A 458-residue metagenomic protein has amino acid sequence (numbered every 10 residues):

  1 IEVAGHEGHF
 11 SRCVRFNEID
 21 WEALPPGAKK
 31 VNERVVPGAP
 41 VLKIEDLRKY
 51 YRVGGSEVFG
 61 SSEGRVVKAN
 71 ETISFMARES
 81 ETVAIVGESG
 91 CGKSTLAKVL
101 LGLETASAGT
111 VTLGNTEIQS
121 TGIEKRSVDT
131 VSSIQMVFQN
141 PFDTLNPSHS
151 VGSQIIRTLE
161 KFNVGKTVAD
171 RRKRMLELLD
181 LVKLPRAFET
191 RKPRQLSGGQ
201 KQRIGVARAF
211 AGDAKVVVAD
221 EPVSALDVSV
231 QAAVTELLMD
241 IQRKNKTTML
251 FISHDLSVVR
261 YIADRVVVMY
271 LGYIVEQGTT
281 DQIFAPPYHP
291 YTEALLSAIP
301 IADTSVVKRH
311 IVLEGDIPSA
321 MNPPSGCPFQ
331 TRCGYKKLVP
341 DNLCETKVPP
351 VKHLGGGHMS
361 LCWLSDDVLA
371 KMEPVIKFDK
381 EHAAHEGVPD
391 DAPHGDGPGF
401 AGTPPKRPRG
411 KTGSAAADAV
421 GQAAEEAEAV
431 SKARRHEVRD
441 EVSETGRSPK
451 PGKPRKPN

Functional and structural regions predicted by a protein language model:
I1-P40, E57, S61, T280-H382: Charged, flexible cofactor/metal-binding loops and thiol motifs
E63, I118-Q135, K161, V168 (+2 more regions): ABC ATPase NBD coupling module
L101: Helix-to-loop junction immediately C-terminal to a conserved catalytic motif
A169-A187, D240, L296-S297: Conserved ABC ATPase "signature" region
K192-L196, Q200: Conserved ABC ATPase signature
A211-K215: A short, proline-enriched helix->beta-strand linker immediately N-terminal to the Walker B motif in ABC-type P-loop
V218, P222, L226-R309: P-loop NTP-binding/switch modules centered on Walker-like glycine-rich loops
